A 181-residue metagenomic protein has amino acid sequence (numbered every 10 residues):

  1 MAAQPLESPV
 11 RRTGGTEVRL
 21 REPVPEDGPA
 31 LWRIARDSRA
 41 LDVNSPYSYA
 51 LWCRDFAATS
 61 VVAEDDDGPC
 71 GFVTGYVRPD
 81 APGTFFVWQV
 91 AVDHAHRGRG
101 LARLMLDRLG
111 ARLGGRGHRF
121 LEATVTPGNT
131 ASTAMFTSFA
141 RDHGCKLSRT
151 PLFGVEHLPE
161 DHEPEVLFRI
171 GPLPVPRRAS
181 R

Functional and structural regions predicted by a protein language model:
Q4-N44: Short amphipathic alpha-helix that is part of the acyltransferase structural core
P25-E26, R33-W88, D93, L173: Acetyl-CoA-dependent GNAT
Q89-R97, V125-T126: A short, internal acetyl-CoA/4′-phosphopantetheine-binding micro-motif in the GNAT/acyltransferase core
V92, G98-A111, A134: Conserved acetyl-CoA-binding loop-helix of GNAT-fold acetyltransferases
R103, P127-R149: Conserved active-site alpha-helix within GNAT-family acetyltransferase domains
L113-P127: Conserved GNAT acetyl-CoA-binding A-motif
T124-N129, G154-E156: Short histidine/acidic/glycine/proline-rich micro-motifs that form metal- and phosphate-coordinating active-site loops
H143-R181: C-terminal "cap" of GNAT-fold acetyltransferases
